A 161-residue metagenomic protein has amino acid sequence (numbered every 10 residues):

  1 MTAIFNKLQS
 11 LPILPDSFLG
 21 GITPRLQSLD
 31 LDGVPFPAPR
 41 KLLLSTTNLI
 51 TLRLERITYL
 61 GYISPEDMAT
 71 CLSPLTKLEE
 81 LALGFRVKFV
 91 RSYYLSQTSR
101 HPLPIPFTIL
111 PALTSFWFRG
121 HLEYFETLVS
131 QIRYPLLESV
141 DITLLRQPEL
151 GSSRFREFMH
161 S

Functional and structural regions predicted by a protein language model:
M1-S161: Leucine-rich repeat
